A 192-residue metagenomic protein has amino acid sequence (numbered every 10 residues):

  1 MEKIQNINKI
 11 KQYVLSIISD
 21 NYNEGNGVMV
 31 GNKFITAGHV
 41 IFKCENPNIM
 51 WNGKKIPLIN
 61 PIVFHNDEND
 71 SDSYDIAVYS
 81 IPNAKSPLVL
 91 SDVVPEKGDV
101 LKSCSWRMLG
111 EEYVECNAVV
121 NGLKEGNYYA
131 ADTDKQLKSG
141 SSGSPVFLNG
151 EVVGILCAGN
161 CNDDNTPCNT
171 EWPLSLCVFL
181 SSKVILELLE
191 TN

Functional and structural regions predicted by a protein language model:
N6-I18, N23, P82-P87, G110-T191: Active-site region of chymotrypsin-like
K11-Q12, S16, D20-N21, V28-K33 (+2 more regions): Serine endopeptidase catalytic core focused on the charge-relay Asp
